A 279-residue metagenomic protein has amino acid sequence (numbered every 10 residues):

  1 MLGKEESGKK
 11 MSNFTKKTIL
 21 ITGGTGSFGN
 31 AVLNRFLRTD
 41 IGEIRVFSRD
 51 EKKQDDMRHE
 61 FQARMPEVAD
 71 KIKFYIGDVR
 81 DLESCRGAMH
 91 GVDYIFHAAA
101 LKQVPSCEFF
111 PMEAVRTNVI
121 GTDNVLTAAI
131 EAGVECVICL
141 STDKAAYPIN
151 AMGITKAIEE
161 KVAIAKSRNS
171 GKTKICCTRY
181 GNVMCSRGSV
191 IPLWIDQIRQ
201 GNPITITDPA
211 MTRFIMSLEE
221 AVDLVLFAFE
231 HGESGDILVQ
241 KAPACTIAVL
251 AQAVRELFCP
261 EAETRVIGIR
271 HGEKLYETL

Functional and structural regions predicted by a protein language model:
K17-T39: N-terminal Rossmann NAD(P)H-binding glycine-rich loop of SDR-like oxidoreductase domains
D40-D56: Conserved glycine-rich Rossmann-like NAD(P)H-binding loop of the short-chain dehydrogenase/reductase
S48, Y75-I76, R116, D208 (+1 more regions): Conserved residues in the N-terminal Rossmann fold of short-chain dehydrogenase/reductase
D50, E60, D143, P243: Residues in the short beta-alpha loop(s) of Rossmann-like NAD(P)-binding domains
K73-Y94: Conserved Rossmann-fold cofactor-binding substructure of NAD(P)-dependent oxidoreductases
Y94-H97, L101-K161, A165-K166, I175: Conserved Rossmann-fold NAD(P)-dependent oxidoreductase catalytic core, especially the SDR/UDP-sugar
A151-G232, P243, I247, A251-L257: NAD(P)-dependent short-chain dehydrogenase/reductase
H231-L279: Mid/C-terminal beta-alpha module of Rossmann-like enzyme folds, strongest in SDR-family dehydrogenases/epimerases
